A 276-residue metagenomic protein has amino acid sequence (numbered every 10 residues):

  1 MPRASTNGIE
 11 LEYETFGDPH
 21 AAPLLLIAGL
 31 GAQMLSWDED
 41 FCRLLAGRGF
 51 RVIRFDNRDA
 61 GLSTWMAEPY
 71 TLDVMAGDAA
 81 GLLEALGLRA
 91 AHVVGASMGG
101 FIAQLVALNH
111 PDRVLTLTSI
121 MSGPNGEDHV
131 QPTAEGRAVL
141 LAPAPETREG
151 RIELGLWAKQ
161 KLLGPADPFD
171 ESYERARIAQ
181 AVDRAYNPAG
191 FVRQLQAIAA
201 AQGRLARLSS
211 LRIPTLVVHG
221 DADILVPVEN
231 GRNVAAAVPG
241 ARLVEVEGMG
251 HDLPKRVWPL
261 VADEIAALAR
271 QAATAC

Functional and structural regions predicted by a protein language model:
N7-W65: Conserved HGGG/HGGXW glycine-rich cap/lid loop of the alpha/beta-hydrolase fold
V74-A91: Conserved acidic catalytic loop of the alpha/beta-hydrolase fold
G100-P111, L117: Short glycine-enriched nucleophile-adjacent loop and the immediately C-terminal alpha-helix near the catalytic center
T116-E146: Flexible "cap/lid" loop of the alpha/beta hydrolase fold
A134-A206, I213, N233: Alpha/beta-hydrolase
L211, V217-H219: Short beta-strand/loop motif that positions the catalytic acidic residue of the alpha/beta-hydrolase fold
A222-V226: Acidic catalytic loop of the alpha/beta-hydrolase fold
A241-C276: Catalytic active-site module of serine/aspartate enzymes centered on a nucleophile-bearing elbow/loop
